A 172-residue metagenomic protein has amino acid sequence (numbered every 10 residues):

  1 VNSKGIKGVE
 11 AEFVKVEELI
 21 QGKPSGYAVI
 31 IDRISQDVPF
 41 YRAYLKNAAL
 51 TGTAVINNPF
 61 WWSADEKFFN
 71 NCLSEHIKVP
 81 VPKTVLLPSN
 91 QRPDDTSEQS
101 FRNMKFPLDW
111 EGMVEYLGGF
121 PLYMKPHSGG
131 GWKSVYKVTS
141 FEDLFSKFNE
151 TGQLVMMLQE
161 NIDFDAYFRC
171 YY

Functional and structural regions predicted by a protein language model:
V1-I56, F60-A64, P93: ATP-binding N-terminal substructure of ATP-dependent carboxylate-amine bond-forming enzymes
A49-G52, F60-Y167: Active-site nucleotide/adenylate-binding loops and adjacent lid/helix of ATP-dependent enzymes
R169-Y172: Short beta-strand scaffold segments in enzyme catalytic cores
